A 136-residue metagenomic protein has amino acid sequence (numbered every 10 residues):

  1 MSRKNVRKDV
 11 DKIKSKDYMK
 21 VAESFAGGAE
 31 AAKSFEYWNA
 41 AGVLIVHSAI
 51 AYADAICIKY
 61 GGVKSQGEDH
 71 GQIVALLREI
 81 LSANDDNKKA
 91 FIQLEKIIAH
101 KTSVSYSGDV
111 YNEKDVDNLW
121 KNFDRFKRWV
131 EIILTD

Functional and structural regions predicted by a protein language model:
M1-D136: Terminal alpha-helical segments
